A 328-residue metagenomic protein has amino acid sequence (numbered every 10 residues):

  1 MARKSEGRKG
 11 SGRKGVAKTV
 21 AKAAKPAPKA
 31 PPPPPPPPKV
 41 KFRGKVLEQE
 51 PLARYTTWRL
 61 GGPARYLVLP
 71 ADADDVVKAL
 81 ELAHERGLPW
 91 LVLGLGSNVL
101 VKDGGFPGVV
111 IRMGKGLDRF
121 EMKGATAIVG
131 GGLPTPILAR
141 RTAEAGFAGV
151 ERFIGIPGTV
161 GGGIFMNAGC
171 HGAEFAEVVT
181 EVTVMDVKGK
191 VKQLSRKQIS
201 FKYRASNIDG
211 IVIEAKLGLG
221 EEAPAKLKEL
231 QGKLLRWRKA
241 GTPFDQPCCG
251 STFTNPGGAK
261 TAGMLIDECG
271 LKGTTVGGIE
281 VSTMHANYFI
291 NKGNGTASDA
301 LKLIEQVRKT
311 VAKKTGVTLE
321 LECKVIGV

Functional and structural regions predicted by a protein language model:
M1-P32: Polybasic, lysine-enriched low-complexity intrinsically disordered terminal tails
P36-V160: Anion-binding (especially nucleotide phosphate/pyrophosphate-binding) glycine-rich loop and adjoining beta-alpha core
L47-E48, V99, M185-K302, K309-V328: Phosphate/pyrophosphate- and phosphate-bearing ligand-binding catalytic cores of soluble enzymes
G61, V68-A73, L100-D118, F165-S195 (+1 more regions): Structural signature of FAD isoalloxazine-binding scaffolds in flavoprotein oxidoreductases
G62-P63, L95-S97, F106-V109, L133 (+7 more regions): Gly/Ser/Thr-rich helix-start
V77, E81, R140, K302-E305 (+2 more regions): A broad, structural surface signal
R86, L93-L95, V178, Q246-P247 (+1 more regions): Short, basic and Ser/Thr-rich N-terminal targeting/leader segments
A139-T180, C248, T254: A gly/ser-rich beta-alpha-beta helix-loop segment of oxidoreductase catalytic cores
